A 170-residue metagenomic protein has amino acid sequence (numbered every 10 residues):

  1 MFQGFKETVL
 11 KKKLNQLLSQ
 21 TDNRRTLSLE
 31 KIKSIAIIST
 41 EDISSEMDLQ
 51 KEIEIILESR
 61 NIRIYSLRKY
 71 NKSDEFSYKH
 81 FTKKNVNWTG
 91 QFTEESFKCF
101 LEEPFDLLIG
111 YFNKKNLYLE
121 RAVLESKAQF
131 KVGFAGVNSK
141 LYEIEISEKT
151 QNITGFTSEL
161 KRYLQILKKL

Functional and structural regions predicted by a protein language model:
M1-S34: Short N-terminal or domain-adjacent regulatory/targeting segments
L17-Q20, F81-C99: Glycine-rich, highly charged phosphate/nucleotide-binding loops
I35-I38, D42-R60, I64-Y65: Histidine-anchored nucleotide/phosphate-binding helix
S66-N71, A135-S139: Short, polar loop motifs at secondary-structure junctions
D106-I109: Structural motif
N113-N116: Short glycine-rich anion-binding loops that position phosphate/pyrophosphate groups of nucleotides and phosphorylated
E120-N138: A short, gly/pro- and small-residue-rich
L141-L170: Active-site-proximal region of nucleotide-activated glycan assembly enzymes, centered on histidine/acidic-rich loops
